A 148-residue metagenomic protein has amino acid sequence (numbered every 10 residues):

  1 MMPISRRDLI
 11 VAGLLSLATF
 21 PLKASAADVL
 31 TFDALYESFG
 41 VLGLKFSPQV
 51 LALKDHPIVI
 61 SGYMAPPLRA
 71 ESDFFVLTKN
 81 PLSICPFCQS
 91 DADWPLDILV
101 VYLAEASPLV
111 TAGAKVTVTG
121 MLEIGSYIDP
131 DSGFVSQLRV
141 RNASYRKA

Functional and structural regions predicted by a protein language model:
M2, D8-A26: N-terminal export signals
M2-P3, K54: Short N-terminal signal/transit or membrane-insertion segments and the immediately adjacent low-complexity/disordered
S25-A148: OB-fold and OB-like single-stranded nucleic-acid-recognition modules and their adjacent interaction interfaces
